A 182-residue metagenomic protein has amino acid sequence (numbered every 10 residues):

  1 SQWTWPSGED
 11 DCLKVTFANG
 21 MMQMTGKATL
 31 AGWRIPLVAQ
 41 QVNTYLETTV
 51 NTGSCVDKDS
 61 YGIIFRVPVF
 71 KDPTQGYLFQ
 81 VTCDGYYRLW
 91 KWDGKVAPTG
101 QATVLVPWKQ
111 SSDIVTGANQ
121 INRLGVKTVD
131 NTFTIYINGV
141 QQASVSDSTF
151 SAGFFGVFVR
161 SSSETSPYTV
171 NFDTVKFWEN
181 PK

Functional and structural regions predicted by a protein language model:
S1-K182: Extracellular glycan-recognition regions
